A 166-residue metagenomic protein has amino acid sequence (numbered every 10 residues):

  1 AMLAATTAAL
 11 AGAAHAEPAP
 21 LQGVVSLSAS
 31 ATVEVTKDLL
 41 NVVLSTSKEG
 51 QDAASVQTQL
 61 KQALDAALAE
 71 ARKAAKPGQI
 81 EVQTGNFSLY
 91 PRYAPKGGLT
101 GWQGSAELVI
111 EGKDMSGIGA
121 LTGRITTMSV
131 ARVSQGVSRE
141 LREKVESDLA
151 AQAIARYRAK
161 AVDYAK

Functional and structural regions predicted by a protein language model:
A1-H15: Gram-negative bacterial Sec-dependent N-terminal signal peptides
H15-K166: Short, charged, surface-exposed interaction patches
